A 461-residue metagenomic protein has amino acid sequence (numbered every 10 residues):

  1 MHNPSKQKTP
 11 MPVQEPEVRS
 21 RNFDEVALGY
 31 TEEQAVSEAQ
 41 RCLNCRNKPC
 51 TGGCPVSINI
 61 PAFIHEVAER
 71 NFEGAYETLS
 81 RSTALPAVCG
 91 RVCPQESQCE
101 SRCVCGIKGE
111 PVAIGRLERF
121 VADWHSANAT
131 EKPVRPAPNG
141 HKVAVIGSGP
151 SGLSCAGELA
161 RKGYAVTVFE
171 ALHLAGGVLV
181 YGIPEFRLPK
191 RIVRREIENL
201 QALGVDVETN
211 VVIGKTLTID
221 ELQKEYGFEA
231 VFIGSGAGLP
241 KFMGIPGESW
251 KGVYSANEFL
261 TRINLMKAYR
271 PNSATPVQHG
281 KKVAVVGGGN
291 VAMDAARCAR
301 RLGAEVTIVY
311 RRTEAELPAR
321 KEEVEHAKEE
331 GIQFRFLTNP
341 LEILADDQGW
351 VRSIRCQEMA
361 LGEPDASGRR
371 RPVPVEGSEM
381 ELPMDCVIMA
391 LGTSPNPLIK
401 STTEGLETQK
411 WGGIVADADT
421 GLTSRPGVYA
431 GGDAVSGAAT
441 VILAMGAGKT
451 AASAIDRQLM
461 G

Functional and structural regions predicted by a protein language model:
R19-S37, I58-R91, K108-R135, I263-N264: Ferredoxin-type iron-sulfur electron-transfer modules in oxidoreductases and energy-metabolism complexes
Q40-A62, A84-I107: Local cysteine-cluster metal-coordination motifs and their immediate loop/turn environment, predominantly Fe-S cluster
G74, A137-P138, K142-I146, R194-I245 (+4 more regions): Feature captures the FAD/FMN-dependent oxidoreductase FAD-binding
V121-A137, R195-V212, P240-L302, Q409-D419 (+1 more regions): Glycine-rich dinucleotide-binding loop and its adjacent helix/turn
H141-T167, A292-R300: N-terminal Rossmann-like FAD-binding beta1-loop-alpha1 element of flavoenzymes
V168, L172-E208, A296-E342: Rossmann-like dinucleotide-binding cores of NAD(P)H-dependent redox enzymes
S249-G280, P364-A438: FAD-site-proximal beta/loop scaffold in flavoenzymes
G431-G461: A conserved FAD-binding loop/helix module that cradles the flavin
